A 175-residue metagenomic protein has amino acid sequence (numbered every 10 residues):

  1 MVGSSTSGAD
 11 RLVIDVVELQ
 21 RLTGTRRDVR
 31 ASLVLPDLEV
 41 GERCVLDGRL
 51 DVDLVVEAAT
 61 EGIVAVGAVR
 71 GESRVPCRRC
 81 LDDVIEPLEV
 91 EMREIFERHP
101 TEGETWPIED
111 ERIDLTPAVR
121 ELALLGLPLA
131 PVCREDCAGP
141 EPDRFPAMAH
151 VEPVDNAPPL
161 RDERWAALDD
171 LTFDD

Functional and structural regions predicted by a protein language model:
M1-R26, R49, I85-V90, E94-D175: Charge-rich, low-complexity linker and terminal segments
M1-R74: A positional/architectural concept
R79: Short, cysteine/histidine-rich loop/knuckle motifs that typically chelate Zn2+
D82: Short Cys/His-based metal-binding microdomains
